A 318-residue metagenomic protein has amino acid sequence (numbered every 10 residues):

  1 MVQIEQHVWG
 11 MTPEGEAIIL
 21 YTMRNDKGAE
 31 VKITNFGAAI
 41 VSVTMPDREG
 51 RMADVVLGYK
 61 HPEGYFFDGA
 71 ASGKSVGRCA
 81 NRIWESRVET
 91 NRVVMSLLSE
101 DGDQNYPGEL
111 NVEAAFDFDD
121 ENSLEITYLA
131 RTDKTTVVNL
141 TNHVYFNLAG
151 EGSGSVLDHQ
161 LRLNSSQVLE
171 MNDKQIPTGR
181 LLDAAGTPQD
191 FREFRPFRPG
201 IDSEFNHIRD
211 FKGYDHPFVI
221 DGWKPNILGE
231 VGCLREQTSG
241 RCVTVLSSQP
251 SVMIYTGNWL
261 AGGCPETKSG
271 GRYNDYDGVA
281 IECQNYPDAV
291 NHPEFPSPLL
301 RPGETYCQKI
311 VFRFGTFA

Functional and structural regions predicted by a protein language model:
M1-A318: Surface-exposed acidic/polar loop and edge beta-strand patches at domain peripheries
